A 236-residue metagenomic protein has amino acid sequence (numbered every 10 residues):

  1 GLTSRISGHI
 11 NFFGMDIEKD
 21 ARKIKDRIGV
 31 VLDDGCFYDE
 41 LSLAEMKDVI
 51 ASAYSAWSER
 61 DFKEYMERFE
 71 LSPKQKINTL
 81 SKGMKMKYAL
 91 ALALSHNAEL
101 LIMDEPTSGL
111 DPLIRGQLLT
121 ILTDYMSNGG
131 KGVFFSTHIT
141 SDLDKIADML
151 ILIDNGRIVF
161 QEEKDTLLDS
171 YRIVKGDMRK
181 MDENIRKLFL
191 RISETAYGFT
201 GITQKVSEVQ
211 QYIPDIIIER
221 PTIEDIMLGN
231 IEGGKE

Functional and structural regions predicted by a protein language model:
G8-K19, K23-I24: Conserved ABC transporter NBD signature motif
D26, L32-A89: ABC-family P-loop ATPase nucleotide-binding domains
L101-E105: Catalytic Walker B motif of ABC-type/P-loop ATPase nucleotide-binding domains
T107-S108, T140: Short loop immediately C-terminal to the Walker-B catalytic DE motif in ABC-type ATPase nucleotide-binding domains
P112-I114: Helix N-cap at the start of a conserved alpha-helix in ABC-type nucleotide-binding domains
L119-T203: ABC transporter nucleotide-binding domain
F189-E236: C-terminal coupling/interaction segments
